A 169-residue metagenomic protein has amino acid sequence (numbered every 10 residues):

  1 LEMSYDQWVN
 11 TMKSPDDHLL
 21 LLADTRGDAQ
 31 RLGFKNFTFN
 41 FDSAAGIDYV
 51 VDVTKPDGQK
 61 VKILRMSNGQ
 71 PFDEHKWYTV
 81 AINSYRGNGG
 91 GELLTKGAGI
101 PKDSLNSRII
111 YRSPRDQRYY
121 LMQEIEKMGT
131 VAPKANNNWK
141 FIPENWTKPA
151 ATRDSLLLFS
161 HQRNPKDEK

Functional and structural regions predicted by a protein language model:
L1-K169: Catalytic centers of hydrolytic enzymes
